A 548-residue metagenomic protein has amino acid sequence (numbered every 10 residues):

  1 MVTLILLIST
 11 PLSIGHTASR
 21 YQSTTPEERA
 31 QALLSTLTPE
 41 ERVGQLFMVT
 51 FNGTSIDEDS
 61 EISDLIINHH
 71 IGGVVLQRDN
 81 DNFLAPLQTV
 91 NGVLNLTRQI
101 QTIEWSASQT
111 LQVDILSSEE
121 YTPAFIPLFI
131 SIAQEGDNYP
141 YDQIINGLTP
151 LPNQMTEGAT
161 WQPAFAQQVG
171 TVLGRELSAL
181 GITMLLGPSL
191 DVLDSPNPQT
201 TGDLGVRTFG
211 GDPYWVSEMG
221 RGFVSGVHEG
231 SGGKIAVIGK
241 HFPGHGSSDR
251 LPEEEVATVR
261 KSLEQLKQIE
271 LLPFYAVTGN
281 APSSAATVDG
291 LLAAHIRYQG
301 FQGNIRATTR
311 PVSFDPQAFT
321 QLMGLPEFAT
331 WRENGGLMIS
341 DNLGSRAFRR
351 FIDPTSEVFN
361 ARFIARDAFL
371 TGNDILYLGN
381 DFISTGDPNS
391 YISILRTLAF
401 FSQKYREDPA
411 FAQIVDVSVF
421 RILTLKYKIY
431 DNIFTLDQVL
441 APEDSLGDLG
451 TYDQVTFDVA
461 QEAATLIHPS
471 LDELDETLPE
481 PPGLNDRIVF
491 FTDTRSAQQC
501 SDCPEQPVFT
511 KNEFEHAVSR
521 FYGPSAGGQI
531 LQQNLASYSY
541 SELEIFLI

Functional and structural regions predicted by a protein language model:
M1-T17: Fungal secretory targeting signals
I14-S63, I67-N68, E333, I352-I548: Preference for extracellular/luminal or secreted protein segments
R20-P127, D137-P140: DNA-contacting surface of Y-family translesion DNA polymerases
T38, E58, P86-W105, Q109 (+2 more regions): Second-shell residues forming the walls of enzyme active-site clefts
P39-V43, I66-N68, Y121-I126, S178-A179 (+4 more regions): Extracellular/periplasmic catalytic domains that process cell-envelope and extracellular macromolecules
G44-F51, G72-L76, L128-G136, M184-P188 (+5 more regions): Hydrophobic faces of well-ordered beta-strands that scaffold small-molecule active sites in alpha/beta enzyme cores
L84, Q88-N138, G158-G181, R406 (+2 more regions): Active-site-adjacent structural elements in enzyme catalytic domains
T122-I269, A285-A286, A293, R297-Q299 (+1 more regions): Surface-exposed loop and adjacent secondary-structure segments within mature catalytic domains
